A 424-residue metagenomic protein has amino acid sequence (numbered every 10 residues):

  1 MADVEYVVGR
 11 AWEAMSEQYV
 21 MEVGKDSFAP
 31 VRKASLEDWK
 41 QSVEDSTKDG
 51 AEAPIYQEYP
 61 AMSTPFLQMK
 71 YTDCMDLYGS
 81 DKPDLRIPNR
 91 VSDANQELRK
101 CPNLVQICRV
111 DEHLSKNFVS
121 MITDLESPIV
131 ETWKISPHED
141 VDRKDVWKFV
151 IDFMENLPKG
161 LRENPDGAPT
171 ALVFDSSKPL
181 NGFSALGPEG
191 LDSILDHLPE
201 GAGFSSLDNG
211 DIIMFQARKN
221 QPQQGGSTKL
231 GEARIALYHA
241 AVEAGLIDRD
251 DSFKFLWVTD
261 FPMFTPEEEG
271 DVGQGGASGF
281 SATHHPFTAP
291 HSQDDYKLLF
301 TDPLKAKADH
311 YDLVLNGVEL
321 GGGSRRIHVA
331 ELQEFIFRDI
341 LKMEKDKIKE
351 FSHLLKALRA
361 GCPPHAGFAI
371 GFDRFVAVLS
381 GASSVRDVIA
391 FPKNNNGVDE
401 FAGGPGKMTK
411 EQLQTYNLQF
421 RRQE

Functional and structural regions predicted by a protein language model:
M1-E424: Class II aminoacyl-tRNA synthetase catalytic cores and aaRS-like
